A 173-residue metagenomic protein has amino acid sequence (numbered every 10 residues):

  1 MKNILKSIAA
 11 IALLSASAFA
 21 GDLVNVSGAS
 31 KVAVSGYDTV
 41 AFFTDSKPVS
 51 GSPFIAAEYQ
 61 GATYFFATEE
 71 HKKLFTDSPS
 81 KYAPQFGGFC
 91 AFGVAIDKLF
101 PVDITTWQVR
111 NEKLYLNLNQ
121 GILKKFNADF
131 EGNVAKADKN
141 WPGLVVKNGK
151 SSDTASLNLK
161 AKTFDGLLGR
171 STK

Functional and structural regions predicted by a protein language model:
K2-A10: Sec-dependent signal peptide recognition, specifically the positively charged N-region followed immediately by
S7-I8, A18, F75: Cleavable N-terminal signal peptides
A12, F19-Q60, K81-K173: Intrinsically disordered, low-complexity terminal tails and linkers in eukaryotic proteins, enriched in charged/polar
Y64-C90: Mid-length scaffold segments of soluble, non-membrane domains
